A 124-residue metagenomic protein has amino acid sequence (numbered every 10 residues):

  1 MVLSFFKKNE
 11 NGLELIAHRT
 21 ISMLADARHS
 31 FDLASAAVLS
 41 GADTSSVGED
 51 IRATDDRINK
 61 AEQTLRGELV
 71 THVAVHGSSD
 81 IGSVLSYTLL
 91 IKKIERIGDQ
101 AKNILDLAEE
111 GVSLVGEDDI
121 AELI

Functional and structural regions predicted by a protein language model:
M1-I124: Cytosolic, long alpha-helical scaffolding segments
